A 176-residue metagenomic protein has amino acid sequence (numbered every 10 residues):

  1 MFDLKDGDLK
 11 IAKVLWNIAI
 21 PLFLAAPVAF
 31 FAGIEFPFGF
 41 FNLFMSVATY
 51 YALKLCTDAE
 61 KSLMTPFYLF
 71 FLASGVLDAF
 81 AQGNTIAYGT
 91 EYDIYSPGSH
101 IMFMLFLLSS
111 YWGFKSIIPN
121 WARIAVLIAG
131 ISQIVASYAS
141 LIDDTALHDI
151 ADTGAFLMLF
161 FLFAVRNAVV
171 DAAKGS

Functional and structural regions predicted by a protein language model:
M1-S176: Hydrophobic, aromatic-enriched alpha-helical segments typical of multi-pass transmembrane helices
